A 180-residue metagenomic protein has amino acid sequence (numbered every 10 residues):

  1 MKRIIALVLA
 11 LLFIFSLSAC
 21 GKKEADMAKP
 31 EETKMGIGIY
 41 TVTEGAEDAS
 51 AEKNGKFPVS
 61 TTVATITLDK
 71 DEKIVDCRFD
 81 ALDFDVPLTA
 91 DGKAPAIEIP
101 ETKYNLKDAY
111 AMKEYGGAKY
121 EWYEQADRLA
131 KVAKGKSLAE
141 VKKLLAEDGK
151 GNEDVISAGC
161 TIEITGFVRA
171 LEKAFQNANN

Functional and structural regions predicted by a protein language model:
M1-L11: Positively charged n-region of N-terminal signal peptides that target proteins for export
L12-I14, G166: Intrinsic disorder/low-structure terminal segments
F15-A19: C-terminal motif of bacterial Sec signal peptides marking the signal peptidase cleavage site
G21-K23: Bacterial signal peptide processing site
D26-N180: Active-site- and interface-proximal helix/loop "cap" or "latch" segments in soluble metabolic and energy-transducing
